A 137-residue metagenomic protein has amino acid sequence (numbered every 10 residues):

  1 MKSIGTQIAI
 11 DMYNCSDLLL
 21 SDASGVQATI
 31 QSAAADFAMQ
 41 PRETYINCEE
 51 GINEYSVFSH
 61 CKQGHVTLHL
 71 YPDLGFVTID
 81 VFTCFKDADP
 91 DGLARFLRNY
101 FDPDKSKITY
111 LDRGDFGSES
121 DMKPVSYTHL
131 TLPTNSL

Functional and structural regions predicted by a protein language model:
K2, S21, G25-D36, N99-P103: Small-residue-biased structural context
K2-D22: Terminal, regulation- and interaction-focused segments at domain boundaries
L18-A23, A88-G92: Short, conserved charged micro-motifs
Q31, A35-G64, P72, F101 (+1 more regions): Ser/Thr-rich, low-complexity intrinsically disordered terminal regions
V66-K86: Mid-chain, well-packed structural core segment of small domains
F85, D89-D102: Short, non-transmembrane amphipathic alpha-helical segments
D102-D121: Well-ordered alpha/beta subsegment
T128-T134: Conserved small/polar residues in nucleotide/adenosyl-binding loops
